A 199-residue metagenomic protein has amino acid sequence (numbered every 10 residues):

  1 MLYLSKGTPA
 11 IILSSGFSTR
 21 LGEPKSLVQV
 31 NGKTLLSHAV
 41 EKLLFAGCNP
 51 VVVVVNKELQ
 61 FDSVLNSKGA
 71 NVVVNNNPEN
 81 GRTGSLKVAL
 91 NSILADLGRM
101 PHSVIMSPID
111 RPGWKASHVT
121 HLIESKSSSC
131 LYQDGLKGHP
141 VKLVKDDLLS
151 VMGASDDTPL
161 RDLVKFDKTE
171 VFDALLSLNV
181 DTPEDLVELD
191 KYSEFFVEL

Functional and structural regions predicted by a protein language model:
M1-E23: N-terminal nucleotide-binding beta1-loop-alpha1 segment
L2, S37-S103, S117: Conserved N-terminal catalytic core of the sugar/cofactor nucleotidyltransferase
L2-K6, L149, G153-L199: Conserved alpha/beta core of the MobA/IspD/sugar-nucleotide pyrophosphorylase nucleotidyltransferase superfamily
G7-P9, F45-N49, N66-N71, I123-S129 (+2 more regions): Short glycine/proline-enriched coil/turn segments at helix->beta-strand junctions
S14, V54-V55, P108: Short beta-strand/turn micro-motifs composed of small residues that flank or help shape donor/cofactor-binding pockets
P24-Q29, N75-E79: Short glycine-enriched, charge-decorated loop/helix-capping segments at active-site entrances that position
V28-V40: Short catalytic helix/loop segments, enriched in acidic residues and glycine and frequently bearing histidine
E79-K145, L149-S150: Conserved beta-loop-beta/alpha segment of the NTase-like Rossmann-fold superfamily that binds/positions NTPs
